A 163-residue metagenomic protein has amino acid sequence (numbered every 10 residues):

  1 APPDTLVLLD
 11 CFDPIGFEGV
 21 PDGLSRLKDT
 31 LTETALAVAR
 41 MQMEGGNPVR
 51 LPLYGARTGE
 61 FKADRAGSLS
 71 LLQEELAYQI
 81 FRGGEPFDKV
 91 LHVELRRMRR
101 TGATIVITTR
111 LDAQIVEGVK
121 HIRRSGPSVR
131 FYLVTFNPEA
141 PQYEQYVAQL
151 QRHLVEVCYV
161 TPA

Functional and structural regions predicted by a protein language model:
A1-A163: Exposed, interaction-prone extracellular/peripheral surfaces
